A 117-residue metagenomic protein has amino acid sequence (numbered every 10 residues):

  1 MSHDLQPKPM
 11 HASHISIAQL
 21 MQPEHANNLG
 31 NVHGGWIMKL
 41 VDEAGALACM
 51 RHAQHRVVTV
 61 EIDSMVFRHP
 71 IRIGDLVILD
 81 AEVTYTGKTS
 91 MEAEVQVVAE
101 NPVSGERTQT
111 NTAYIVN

Functional and structural regions predicted by a protein language model:
S2-E61: Hot-dog-fold acyl-thioester-processing enzymes
D4-I17, R72-L76, T84-N117: HotDog/MaoC-like acyl-thioester-processing domains
D42-E100: A contiguous binding-surface segment within folded domains or other stable secondary-structure elements
